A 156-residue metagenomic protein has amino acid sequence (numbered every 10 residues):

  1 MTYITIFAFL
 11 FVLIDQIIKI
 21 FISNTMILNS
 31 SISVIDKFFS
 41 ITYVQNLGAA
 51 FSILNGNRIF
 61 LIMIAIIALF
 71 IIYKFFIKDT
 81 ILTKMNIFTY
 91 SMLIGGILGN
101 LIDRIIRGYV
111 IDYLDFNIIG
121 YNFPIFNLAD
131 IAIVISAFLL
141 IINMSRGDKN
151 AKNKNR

Functional and structural regions predicted by a protein language model:
M1-R156: Alpha-helical transmembrane bundles and membrane-interface segments of multipass inner-membrane proteins
